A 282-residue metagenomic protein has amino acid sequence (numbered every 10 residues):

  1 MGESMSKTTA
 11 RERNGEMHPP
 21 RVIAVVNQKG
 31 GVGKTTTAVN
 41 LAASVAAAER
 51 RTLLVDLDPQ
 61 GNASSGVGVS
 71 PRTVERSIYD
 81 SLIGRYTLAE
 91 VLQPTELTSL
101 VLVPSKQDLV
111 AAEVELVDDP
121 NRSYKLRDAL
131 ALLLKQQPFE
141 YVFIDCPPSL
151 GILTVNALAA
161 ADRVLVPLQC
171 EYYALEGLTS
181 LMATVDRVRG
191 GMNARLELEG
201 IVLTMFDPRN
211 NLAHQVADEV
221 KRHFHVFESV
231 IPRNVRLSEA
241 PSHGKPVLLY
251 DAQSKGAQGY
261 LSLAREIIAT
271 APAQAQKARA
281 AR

Functional and structural regions predicted by a protein language model:
M1-R282: P-loop NTP-binding core
